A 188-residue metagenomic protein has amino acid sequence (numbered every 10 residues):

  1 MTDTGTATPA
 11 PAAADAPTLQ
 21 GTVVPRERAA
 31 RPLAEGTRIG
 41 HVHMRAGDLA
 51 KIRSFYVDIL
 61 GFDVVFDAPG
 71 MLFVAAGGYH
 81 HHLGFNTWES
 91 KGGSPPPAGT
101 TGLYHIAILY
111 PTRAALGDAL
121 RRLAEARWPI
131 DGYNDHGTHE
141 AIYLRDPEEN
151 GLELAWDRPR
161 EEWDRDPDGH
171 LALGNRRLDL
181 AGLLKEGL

Functional and structural regions predicted by a protein language model:
T2-P25, E161-L188: Acidic/histidine-enriched, glycine/proline-rich intrinsically disordered or flexible terminal extensions
A16-V23, D63-T100, G151-R158: Conserved short beta-strand elements that form part of the metal-binding/catalytic scaffold of enzyme active sites
V23-L33: A detector for short, charged/polar N-terminal pre-domain segments
P32-G36, P97-T101: Short, flexible turn/loop "capping" segments at secondary-structure junctions
G36, M44-A50, A107-W163, L171-G174 (+1 more regions): Vicinal oxygen chelate
I39, P69, L103, H139: Short coil/loop residues immediately preceding or within conserved phosphate-binding loops of NTP-utilizing enzyme
D48-D63, R122: Amphipathic alpha-helical segments
G61-D67, I130-Y133: Short secondary-structure junctions
